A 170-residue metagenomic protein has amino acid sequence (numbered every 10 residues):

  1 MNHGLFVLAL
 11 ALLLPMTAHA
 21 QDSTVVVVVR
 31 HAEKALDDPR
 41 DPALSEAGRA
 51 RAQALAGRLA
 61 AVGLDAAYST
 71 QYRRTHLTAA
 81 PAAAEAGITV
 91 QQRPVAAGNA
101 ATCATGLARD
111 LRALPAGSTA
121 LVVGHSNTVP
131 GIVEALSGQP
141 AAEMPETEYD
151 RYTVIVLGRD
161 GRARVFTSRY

Functional and structural regions predicted by a protein language model:
G4-L5, G158: N-terminal secretory targeting signals
L5-P15: Bacterial N-terminal signal peptides
M16-A20: Sec/Tat signal peptide C-region and signal peptidase I cleavage site
Q21-A116, V129-G131, A135, P140-R162 (+1 more regions): Active-site-proximal alpha-helix that buttresses catalytic centers in soluble enzyme cores
S118-L121: Acidic/histidine-rich alpha-helical segments that form the ligand environment of transition-metal centers
V123-H125: Short beta-strand segments
